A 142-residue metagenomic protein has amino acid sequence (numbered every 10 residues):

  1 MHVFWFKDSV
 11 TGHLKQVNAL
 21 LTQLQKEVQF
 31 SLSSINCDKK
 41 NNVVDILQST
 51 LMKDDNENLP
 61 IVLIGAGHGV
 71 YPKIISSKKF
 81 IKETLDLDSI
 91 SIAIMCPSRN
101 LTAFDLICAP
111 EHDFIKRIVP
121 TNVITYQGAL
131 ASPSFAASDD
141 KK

Functional and structural regions predicted by a protein language model:
M1, V28-F30, I61, L87-S89 (+2 more regions): A structural micro-motif
M1-L59: N-terminal pre-catalytic "stem/leader" segment of glycosyltransferase-like enzymes
W5, V62-I64, I92, C108 (+1 more regions): Structural motif
L14-Q16, K73-S76, A103, I118-V119: Short glycine-/acidic-enriched loop or helix-start segments at secondary-structure transitions that form or flank
C37-V44, R99-N100, A131-F135: A short acidic, often aromatic-flanked loop/helix-cap motif at beta-alpha or helix-coil junctions that lines enzyme
I46-T102: Extended catalytic core of nucleotide-activated donor transferases of GT-like folds
T102-K142: A nucleotide-sugar donor-handling region in carbohydrate enzymes
